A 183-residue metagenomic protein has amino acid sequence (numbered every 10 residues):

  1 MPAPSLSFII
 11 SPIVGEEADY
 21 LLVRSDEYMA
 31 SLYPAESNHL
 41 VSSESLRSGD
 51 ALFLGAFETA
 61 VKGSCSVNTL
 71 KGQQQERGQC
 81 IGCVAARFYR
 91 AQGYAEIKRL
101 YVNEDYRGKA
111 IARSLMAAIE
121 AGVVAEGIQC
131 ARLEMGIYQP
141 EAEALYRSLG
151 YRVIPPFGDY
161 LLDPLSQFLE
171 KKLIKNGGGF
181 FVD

Functional and structural regions predicted by a protein language model:
A3-K98, N103-D105, M116-A118, G122 (+3 more regions): Acetyl-CoA-dependent GNAT
I9, K109-A110, L133: Residue-level marker of alpha-helix boundaries and capping positions
E16, Q129-R132, G136-D183: C-terminal "cap" of GNAT-fold acetyltransferases
N103-K109, I137: Active-site acidic-Proline motif in GNAT/NAT acetyltransferases
K109, E126-Q129: Short coil/turn segments at alpha/beta junctions that flank glycine-rich nucleotide-binding fingerprints
